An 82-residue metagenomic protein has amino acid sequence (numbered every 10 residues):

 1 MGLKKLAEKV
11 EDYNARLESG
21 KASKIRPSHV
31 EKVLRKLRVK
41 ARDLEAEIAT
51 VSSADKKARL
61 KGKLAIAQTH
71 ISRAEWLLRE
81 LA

Functional and structural regions predicted by a protein language model:
M1-K36, R79-A82: Long, non-catalytic architectural segments outside compact domain cores
K5, V33, A41, K61 (+1 more regions): Residue-level signal for functionally critical sites in structured catalytic/ligand-binding pockets
E8-E11, R35-A46, T69: Generic structural signal for well-ordered, non-membrane alpha-helices
K21-K24, V51, Q68: Residues at alpha-helix boundaries and short interhelical turns
E31-R35, K56-I66: Short, charged, amphipathic alpha-helical segments
D43-L44, A67-A82: Amphipathic alpha-helical coiled-coil segments
